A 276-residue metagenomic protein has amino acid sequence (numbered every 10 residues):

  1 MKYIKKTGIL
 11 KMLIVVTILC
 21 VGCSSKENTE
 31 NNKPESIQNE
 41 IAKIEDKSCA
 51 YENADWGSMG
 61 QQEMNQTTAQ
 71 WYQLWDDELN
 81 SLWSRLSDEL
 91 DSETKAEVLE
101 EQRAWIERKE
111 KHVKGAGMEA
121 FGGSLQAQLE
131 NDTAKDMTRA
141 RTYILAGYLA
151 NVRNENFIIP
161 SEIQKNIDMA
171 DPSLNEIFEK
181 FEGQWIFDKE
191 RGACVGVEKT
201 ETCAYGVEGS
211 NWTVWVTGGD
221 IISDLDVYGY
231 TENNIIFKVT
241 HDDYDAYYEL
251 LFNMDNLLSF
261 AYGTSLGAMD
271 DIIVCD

Functional and structural regions predicted by a protein language model:
K2-L13: Bacterial N-terminal signal peptides that target proteins for export
L19-G22: C-terminal motif of bacterial Sec signal peptides marking the signal peptidase cleavage site
E27-P172: N-terminal alpha-helical modules
W83, R191-E232: N-terminal glycine/threonine-rich, aromatic-flanked beta-hairpin/loop signature
V113, Q128-L129, R191-G192, E198 (+3 more regions): Short, surface-exposed coil-to-beta transition loops
D168-Q184, E201: N-terminal helix-cap/turn-to-beta initiation motif at the start of protein domains
I186-F187, T213-V216, I235-D242, F260-G263: Short beta-strand segments that buttress and anchor functional surface loops
Y248-M269: Short, exposed beta-strand-loop hairpins at the edges of beta-sheets in extracellular/periplasmic proteins
